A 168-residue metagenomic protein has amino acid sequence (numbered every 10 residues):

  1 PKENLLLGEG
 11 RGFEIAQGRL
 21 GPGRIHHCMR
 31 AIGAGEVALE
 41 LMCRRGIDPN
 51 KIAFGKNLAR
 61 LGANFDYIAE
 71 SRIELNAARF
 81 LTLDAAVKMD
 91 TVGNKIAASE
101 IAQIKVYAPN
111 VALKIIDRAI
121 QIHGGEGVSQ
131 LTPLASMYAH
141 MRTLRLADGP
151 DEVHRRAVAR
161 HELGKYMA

Functional and structural regions predicted by a protein language model:
E9-R11, Q17-A168: Alpha-helical interface subdomain recognition
